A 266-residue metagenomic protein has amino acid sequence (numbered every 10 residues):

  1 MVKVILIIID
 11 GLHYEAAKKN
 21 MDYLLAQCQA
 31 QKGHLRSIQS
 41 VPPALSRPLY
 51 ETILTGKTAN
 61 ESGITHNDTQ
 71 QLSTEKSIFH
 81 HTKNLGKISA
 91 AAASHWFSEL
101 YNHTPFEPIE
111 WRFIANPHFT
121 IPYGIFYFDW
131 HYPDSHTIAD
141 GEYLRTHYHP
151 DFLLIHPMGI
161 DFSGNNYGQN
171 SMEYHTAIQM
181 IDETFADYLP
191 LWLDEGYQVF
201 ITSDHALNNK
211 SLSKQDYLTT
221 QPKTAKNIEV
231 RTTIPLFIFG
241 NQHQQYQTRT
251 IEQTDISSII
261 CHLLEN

Functional and structural regions predicted by a protein language model:
M1-N266: Feature captures the catalytic ectodomains and active-site-proximal regions of enzymes that hydrolyze or transfer
